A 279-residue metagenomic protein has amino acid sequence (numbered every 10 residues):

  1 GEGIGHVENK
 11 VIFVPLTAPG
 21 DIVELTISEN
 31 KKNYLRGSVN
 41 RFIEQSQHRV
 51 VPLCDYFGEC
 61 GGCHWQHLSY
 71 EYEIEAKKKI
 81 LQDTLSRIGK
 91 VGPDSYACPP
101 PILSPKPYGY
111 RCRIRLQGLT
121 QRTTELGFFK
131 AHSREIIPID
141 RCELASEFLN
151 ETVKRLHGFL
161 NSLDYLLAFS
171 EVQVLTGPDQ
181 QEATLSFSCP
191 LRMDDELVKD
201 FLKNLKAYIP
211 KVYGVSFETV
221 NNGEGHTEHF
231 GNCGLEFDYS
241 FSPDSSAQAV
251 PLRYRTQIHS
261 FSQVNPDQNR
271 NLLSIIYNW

Functional and structural regions predicted by a protein language model:
G1-W279: Accessory RNA-recognition modules of RNA-modification enzymes
